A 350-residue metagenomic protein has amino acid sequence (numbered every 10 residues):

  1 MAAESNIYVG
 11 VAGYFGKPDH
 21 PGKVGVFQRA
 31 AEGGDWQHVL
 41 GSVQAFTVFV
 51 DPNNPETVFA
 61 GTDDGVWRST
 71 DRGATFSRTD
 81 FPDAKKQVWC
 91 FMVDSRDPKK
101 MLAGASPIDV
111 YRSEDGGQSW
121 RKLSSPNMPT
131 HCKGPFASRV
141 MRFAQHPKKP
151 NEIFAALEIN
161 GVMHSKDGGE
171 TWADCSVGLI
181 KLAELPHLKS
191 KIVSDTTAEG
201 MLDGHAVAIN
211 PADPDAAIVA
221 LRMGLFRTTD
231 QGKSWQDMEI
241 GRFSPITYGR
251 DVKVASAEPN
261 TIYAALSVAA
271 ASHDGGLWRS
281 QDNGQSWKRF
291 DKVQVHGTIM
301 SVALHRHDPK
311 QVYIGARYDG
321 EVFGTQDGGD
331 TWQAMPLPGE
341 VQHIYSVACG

Functional and structural regions predicted by a protein language model:
M1-G350: Extracellular glycan-interacting surfaces
